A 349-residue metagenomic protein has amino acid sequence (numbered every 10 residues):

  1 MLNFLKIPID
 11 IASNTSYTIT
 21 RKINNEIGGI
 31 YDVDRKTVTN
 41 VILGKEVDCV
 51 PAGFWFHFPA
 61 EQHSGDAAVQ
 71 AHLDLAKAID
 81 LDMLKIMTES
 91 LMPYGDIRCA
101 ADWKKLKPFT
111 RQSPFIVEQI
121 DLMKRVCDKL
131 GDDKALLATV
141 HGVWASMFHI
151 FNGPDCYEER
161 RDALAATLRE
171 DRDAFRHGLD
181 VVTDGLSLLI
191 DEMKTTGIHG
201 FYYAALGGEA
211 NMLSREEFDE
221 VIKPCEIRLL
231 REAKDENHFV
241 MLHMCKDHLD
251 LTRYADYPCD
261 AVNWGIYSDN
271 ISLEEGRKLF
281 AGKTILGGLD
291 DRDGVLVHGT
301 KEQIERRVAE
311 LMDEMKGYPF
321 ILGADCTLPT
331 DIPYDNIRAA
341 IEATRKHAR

Functional and structural regions predicted by a protein language model:
M1-F4, K105, F115: Acidic/proline-rich low-complexity IDRs
N3-S13, Y17-N24: Short, positively charged and aromatic/hydrophobic N-terminal segments
N24-P59, D66, A71, D82-I86 (+1 more regions): Active-site loop segments of alpha/beta catalytic cores
S64-V69, Y94-A101: Glycine-rich loop at the start of a catalytic domain that most often binds anionic cofactors/ligands
K77-G95: Short N-terminal amphipathic alpha-helices
D102-F109, R161-D162: A charged helix-plus-loop insertion that forms the helical arch/lid used to bind and gate nucleic-acid substrates
